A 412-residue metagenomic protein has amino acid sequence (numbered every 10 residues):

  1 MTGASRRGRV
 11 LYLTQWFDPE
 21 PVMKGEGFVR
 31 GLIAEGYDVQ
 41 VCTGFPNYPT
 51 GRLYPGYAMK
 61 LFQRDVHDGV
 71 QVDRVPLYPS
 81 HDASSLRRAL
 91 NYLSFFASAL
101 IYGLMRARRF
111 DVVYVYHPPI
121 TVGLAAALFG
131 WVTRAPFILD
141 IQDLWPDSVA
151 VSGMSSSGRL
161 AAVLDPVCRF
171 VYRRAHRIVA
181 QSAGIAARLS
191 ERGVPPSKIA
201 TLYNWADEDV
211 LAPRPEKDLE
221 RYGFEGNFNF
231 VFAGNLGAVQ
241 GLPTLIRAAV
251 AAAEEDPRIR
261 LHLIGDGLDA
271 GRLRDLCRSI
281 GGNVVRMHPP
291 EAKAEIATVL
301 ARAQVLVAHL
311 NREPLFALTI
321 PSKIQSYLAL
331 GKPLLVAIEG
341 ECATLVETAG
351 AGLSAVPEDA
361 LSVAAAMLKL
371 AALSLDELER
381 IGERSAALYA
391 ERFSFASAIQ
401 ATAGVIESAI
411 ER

Functional and structural regions predicted by a protein language model:
M1-D68, A252: N-terminal subdomain of nucleotide-sugar transferases
L104, T121-L124, L128-V132, G158-I178: Membrane-proximal helix-turn-helix segments that form the acceptor-binding/catalytic region of lipid-linked
H176, L300-A317, K332: Acidic donor-binding loop of glycosyltransferase active sites
G184, L202-W205: Carbohydrate-associated surface elements
G223-Q240, L245-V250, H262: Conserved donor-binding/catalytic core segment of Leloir-type glycosyltransferases
A270-T298: Nucleotide-activated donor-binding/catalytic signature segment of Leloir-type glycosyltransferases, i.e., the conserved
E341-K369: Change "using UDP/GDP/dTDP sugars" to "using nucleotide sugars
K369, E377-R392: A short, well-ordered alpha-helix in the C-terminal region of glycosyltransferases
